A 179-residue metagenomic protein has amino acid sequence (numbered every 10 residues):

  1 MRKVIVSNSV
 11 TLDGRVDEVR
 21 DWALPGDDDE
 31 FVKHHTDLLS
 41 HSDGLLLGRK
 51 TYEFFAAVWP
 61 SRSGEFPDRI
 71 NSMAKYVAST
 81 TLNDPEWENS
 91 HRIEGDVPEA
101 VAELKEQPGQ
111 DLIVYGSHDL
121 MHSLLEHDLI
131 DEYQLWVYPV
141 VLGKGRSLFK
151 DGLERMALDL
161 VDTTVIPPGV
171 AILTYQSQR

Functional and structural regions predicted by a protein language model:
M1-L129, P139-R179: Portal/gating segments that form or line small-molecule/metal binding sites
W136: Non-cysteine beta-strand/loop elements that form the S-adenosyl-L-methionine
